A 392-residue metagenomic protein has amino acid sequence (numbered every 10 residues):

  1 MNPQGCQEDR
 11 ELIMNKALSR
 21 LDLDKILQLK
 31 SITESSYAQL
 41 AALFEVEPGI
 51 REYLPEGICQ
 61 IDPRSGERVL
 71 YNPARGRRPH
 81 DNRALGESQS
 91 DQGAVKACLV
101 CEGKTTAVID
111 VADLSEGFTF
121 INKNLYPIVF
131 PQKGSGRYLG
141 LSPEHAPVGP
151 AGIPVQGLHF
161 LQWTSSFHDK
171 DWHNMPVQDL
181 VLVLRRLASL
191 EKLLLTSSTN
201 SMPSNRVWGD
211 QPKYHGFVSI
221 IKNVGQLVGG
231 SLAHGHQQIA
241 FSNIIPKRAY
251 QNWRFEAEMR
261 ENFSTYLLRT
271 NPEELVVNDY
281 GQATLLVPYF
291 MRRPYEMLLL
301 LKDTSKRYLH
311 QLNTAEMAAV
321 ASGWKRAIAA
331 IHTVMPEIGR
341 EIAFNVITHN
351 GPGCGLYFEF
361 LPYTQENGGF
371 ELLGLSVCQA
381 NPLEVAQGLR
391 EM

Functional and structural regions predicted by a protein language model:
N2-H234, A240-L309, T333-E337, E341-M392: Active-site microenvironments that recognize anionic phosphate/pyrophosphate groups
S305-R326: Double-stranded beta-helix
V320-G339: Extended C-terminal subregions enriched in glycine
